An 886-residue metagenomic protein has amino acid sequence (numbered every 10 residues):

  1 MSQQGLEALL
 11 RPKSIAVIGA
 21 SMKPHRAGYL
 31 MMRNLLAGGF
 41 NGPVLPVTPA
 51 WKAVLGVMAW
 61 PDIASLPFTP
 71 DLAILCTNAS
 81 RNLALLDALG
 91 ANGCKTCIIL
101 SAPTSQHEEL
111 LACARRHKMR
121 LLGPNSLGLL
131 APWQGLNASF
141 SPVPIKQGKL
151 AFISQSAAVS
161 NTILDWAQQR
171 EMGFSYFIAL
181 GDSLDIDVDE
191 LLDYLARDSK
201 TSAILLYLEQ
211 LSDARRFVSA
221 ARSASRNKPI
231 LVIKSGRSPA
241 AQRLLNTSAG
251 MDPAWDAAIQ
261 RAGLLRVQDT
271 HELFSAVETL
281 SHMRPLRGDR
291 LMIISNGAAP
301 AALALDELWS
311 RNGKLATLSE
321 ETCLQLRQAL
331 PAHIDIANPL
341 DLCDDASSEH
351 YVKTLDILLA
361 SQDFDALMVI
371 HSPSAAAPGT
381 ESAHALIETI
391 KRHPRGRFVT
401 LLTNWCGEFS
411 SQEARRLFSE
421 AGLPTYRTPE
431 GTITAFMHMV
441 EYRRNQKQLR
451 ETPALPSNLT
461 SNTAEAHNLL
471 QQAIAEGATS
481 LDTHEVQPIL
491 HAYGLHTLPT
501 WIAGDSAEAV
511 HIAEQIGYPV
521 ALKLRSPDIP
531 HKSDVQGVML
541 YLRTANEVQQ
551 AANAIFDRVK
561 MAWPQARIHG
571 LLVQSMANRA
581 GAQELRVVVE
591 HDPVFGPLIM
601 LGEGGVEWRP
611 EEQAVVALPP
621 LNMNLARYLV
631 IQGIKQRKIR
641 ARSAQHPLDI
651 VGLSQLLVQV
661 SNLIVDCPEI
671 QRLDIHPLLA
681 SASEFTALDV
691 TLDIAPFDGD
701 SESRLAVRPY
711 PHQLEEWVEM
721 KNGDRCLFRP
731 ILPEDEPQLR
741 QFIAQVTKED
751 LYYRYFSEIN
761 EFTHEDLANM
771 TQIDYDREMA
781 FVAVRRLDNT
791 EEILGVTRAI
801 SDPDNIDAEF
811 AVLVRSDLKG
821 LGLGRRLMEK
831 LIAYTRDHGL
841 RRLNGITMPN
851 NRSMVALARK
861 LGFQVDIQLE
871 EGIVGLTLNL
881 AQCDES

Functional and structural regions predicted by a protein language model:
M1-D689, F697: Catalytic-core regions of core metabolic enzymes, especially those transforming organic acids/acyl-group intermediates
A73, I675-P677, V690-L692, F810 (+2 more regions): A structural signal for short, well-ordered beta-strand segments
L522, V573, L692, A783 (+1 more regions): Short beta-strand element of the conserved SAM-dependent methyltransferase core
F697-S886: Long, contiguous binding/interaction regions
